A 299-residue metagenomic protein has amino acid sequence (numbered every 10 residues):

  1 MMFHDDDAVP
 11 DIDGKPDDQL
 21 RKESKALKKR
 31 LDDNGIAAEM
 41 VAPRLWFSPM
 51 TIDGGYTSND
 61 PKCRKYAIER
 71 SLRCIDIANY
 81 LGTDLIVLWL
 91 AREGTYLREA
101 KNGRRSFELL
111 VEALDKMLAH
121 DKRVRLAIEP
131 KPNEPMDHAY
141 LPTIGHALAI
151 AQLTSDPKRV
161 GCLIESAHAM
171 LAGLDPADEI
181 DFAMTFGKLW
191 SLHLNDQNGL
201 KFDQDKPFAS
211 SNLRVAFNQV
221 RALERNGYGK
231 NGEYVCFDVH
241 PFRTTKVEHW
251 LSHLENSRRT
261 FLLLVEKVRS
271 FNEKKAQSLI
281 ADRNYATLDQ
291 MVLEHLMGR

Functional and structural regions predicted by a protein language model:
M1-L27, G94: Glycine-rich, proline-tolerant flexible connector loops at the mouths of alpha/beta enzymes
M1-M2, M40, V87, H193 (+1 more regions): Conserved beta-strand positions in the central sheet of alpha/beta enzyme cores
D5-D7, A42-F47, L90-G94, P130-E134 (+3 more regions): Active-site-proximal loop/turn and secondary-structure-junction residues that shape catalytic pockets, frequently
D11-D18, Y56-K65, A209-S210: The substrate-binding groove and active-site-proximal loops of carbohydrate-active enzymes, especially glycoside
D13-G14, T51-D53, R98-A100, D203-D205 (+1 more regions): Short secondary-structure transition/capping segments
P16-Q19, R104, H253: Aromatic- and acidic-residue-enriched segments that line the glycan-binding/catalytic groove of carbohydrate-active
K22-A26, D32-N34, A38-P43, F47-G161 (+1 more regions): Active-site acidic/histidine proton-transfer and metal-coordination neighborhood in alpha/beta enzyme cores
D76, E112-K116, D121-R125, Y140-R299: Histidine-acidic metal/acid-base catalytic patches
